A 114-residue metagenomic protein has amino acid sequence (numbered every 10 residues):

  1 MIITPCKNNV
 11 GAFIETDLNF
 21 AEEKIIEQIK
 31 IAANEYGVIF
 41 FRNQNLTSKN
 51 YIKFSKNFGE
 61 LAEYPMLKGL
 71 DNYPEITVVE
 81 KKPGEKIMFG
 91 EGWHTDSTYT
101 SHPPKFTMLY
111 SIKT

Functional and structural regions predicted by a protein language model:
I2-V38, R42-T114: Fe(II)/2-oxoglutarate oxygenase catalytic core
